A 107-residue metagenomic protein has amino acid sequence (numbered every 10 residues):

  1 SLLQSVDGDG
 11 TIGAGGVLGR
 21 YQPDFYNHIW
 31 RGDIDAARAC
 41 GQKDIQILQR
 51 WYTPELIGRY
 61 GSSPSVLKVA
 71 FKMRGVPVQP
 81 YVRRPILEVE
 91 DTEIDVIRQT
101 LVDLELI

Functional and structural regions predicted by a protein language model:
S1-W51, E55: Catalytic alpha/beta core domains of metabolic enzymes, predominantly
Y21, C40, S63, E93-V96: Alpha-helical structural motif
A36, R59, V89: Catalytic cores of large soluble enzymes that bind and process phosphate-bearing ligands
Q42-Q46, K72, V102: Short amphipathic alpha-helical surface patches that mediate protein-protein
Q49-R84: Conserved short secondary-structure transition element at the edge of the structured enzyme core that lines
E88-I107: Long, low-complexity C-terminal extensions of enzymes
